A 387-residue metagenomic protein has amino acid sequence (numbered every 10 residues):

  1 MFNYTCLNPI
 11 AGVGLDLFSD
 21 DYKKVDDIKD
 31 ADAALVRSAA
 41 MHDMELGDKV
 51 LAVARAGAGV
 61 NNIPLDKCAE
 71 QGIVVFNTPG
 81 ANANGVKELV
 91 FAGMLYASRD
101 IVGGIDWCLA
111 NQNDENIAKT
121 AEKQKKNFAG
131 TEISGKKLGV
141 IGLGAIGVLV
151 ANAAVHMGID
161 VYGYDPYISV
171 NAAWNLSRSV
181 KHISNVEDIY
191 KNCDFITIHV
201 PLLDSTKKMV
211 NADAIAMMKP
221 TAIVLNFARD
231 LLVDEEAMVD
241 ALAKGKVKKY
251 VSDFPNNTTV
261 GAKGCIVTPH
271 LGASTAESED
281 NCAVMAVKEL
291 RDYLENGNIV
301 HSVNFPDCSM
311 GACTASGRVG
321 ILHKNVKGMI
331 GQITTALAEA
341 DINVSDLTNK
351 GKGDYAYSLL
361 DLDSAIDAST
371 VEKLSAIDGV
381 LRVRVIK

Functional and structural regions predicted by a protein language model:
M1-T78, N211, A216-M217, I223 (+4 more regions): An N-terminal-biased, well-structured beta-alpha scaffold segment characteristic of Rossmann-like dinucleotide-binding
A39-E45, P166-T259, S274: Rossmann-like adenosine-cofactor binding region
P79-K137, N298-V303: Phosphate-binding beta-alpha-beta segment of Rossmann-like dinucleotide-binding domains, i.e., the NAD(P)
K87-D106, N152-I159, M285-N298, T334-A338: Oxidoreductase and adenylate-handling cofactor-binding alpha/beta cores
L143-G144: Glycine-rich Rossmann-fold phosphate-binding loop(s) that bind the pyrophosphate of adenine dinucleotide cofactors
G147-V148: N-terminal Rossmann-fold NAD(P) dinucleotide-binding loop
P220-C313, Y357, K387: Rossmann-like dinucleotide-binding domain for NAD(H)/NADP(H)
N304-K387: A conserved regulatory-domain signal marking ACT and ACT-like small-molecule sensing domains and adjacent regulatory
